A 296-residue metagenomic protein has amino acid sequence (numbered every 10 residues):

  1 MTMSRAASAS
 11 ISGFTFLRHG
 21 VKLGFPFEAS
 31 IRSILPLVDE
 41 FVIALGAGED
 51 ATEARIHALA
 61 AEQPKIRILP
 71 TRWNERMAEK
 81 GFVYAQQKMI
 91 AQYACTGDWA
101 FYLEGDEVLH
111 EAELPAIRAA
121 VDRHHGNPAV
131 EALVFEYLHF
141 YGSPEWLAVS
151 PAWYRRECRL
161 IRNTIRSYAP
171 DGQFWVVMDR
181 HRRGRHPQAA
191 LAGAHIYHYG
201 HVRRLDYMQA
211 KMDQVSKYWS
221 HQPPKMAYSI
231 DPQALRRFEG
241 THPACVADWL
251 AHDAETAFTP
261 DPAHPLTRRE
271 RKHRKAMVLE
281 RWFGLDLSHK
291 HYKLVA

Functional and structural regions predicted by a protein language model:
S4, G81-Y84, M89, E111-A296: Catalytic-site signature of metal-activated, phosphate-bearing donor transferases, centered on the GT-A/GT-A-like
R5, A9-R18, P26, L45-Y102: Active-site-proximal specificity loops/subdomain of glycosyltransferases
T15-V21, E40, A47-G48, T256 (+1 more regions): Glycosyltransferases that elongate glycans
H19-E40: Short, well-formed alpha-helical segments that are part of the catalytic scaffolds of diverse glycosyltransferases
A29-S30, R55, A116: A short acidic, amphipathic alpha-helical/loop segment
F41-V42, A100, L133: Hydrophobic residues within beta-strands of alpha/beta enzymes
E104-V108: The conserved acidic donor/metal-binding loop of glycosyltransferases
